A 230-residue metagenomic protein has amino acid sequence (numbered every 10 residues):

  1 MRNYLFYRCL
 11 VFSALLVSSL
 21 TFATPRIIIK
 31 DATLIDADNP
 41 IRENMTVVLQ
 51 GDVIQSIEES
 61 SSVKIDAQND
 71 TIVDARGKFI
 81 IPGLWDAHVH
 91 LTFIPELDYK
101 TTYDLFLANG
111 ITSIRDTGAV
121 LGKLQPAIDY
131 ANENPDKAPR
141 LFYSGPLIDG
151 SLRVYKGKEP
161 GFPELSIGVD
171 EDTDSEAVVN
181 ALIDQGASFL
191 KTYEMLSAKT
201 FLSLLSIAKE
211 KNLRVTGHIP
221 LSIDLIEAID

Functional and structural regions predicted by a protein language model:
M1-L10: Bacterial N-terminal signal peptides that target proteins for export
T24-K30, L182: Short, positively charged
R26-I27, D38-I81: Histidine-rich, glycine-flanked metal-binding segment
D31-A32, D52, A208: Solvent-exposed loop/turn tips at the surfaces of repeat/solenoid architectures
L34-D36: Short solvent-exposed capping/turn motifs at the termini of beta-strands
A75, F79-I80, L84-A87, K100-P220 (+1 more regions): Divalent-metal coordination cores built from histidine and acidic residues
